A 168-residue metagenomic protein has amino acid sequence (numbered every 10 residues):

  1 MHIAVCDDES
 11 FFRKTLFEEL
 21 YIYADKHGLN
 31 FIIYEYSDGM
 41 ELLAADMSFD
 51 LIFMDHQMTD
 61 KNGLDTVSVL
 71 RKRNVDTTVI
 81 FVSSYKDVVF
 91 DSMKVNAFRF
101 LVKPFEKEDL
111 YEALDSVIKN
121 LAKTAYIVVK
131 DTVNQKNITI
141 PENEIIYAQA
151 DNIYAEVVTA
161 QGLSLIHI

Functional and structural regions predicted by a protein language model:
M1-A4: Non-catalytic signal-transmission and effector/linker regions of two-component phosphorelay proteins
C6-D7, Y36, I52, I168: Conserved sequence signature across two-component system core domains
D7-E9, S84: Acidic di-acidic motifs
S10-Y34: Two-component/phosphorelay signaling modules centered on CheY-like receiver
L16, S92, I145: Conserved RecA-like P-loop NTPase ATPase core
F31-I32, D76-V79, G162: Short active-site oxyanion
M40-A44, F49-T124: CheY-like receiver
Y111-I166: Conserved binding/recognition cores within well-folded domains
